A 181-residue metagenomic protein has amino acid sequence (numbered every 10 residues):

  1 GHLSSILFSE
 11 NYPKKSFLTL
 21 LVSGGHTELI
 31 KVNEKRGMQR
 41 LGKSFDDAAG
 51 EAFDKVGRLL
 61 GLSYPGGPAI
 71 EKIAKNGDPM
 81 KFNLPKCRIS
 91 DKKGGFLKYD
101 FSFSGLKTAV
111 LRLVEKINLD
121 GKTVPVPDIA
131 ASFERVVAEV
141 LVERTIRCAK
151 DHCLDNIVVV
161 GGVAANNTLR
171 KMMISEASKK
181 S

Functional and structural regions predicted by a protein language model:
G1-F17: Conserved phosphate-binding catalytic cores of ATP/NTP-utilizing and phosphoryl-transfer enzymes
G1-S4, G42-A48, S181: Short, acidic/small-residue loops that bind anionic groups at enzyme active sites
L3-I6, V56, T145: Buried hydrophobic packing segments
N11, E34-D78, K107-T108, R112-I117: Glycine-rich phosphate-binding loop plus the immediately following alpha-helix
T19-L21, T27-K31: Short beta-strand scaffold segments in enzyme catalytic cores
S23, I157-N166: Glycine-rich beta-strand-to-loop/alpha-helix junction loops that act as flexible
K72-I157, T168-K180: A contiguous, well-structured pocket-lining segment that forms one wall/lid of small-molecule binding clefts in soluble
